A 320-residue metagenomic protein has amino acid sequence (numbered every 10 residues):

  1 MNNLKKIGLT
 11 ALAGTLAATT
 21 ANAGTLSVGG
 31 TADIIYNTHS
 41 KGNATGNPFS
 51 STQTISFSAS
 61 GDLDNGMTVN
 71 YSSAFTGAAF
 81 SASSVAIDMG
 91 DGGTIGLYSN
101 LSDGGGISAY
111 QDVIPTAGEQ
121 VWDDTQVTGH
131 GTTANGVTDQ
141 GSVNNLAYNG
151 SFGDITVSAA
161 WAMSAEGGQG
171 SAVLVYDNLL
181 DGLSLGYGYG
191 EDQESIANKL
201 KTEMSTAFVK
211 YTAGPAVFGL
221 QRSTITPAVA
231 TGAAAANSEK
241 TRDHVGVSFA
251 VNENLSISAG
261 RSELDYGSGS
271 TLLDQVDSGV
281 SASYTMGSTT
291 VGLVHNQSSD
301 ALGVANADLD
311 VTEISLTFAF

Functional and structural regions predicted by a protein language model:
M1-F320: Outer-membrane beta-barrel proteins
